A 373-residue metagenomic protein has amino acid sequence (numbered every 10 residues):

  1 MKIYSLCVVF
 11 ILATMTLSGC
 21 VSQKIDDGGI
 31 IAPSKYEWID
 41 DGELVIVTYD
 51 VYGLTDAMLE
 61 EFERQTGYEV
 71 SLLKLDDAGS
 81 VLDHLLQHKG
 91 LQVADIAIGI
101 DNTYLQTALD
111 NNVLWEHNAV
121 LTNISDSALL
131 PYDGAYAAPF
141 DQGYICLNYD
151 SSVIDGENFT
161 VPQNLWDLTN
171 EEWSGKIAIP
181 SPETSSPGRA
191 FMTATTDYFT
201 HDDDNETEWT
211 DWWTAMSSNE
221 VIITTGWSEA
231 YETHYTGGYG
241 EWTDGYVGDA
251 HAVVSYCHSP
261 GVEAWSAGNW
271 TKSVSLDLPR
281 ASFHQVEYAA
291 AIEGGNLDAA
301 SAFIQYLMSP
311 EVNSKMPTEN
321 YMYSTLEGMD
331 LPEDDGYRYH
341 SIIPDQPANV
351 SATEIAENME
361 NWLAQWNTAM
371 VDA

Functional and structural regions predicted by a protein language model:
M1-G28: Secretory targeting signatures
G28-T107: Early extracytoplasmic/lumenal segment of secretory-pathway proteins
K35, Q92-A97, W115-S152, W166 (+1 more regions): A structural signal for short loop-to-beta-strand junctions that line the ligand-binding cleft of periplasmic/secreted
N102-V113, L130-V161, P182, G188-Y198 (+1 more regions): Periplasmic solute-binding protein
L114-T122, A137-A138, W166-T169, C257 (+2 more regions): Short beta-strand->loop
A194-L276: Ligand-binding pocket segment of bilobal, Venus flytrap-like solute-binding proteins
S282, E287-V350: Mature extracytoplasmic/periplasmic domains
E333-A373: Extracellular/periplasmic bilobal clamshell ligand-binding domains
